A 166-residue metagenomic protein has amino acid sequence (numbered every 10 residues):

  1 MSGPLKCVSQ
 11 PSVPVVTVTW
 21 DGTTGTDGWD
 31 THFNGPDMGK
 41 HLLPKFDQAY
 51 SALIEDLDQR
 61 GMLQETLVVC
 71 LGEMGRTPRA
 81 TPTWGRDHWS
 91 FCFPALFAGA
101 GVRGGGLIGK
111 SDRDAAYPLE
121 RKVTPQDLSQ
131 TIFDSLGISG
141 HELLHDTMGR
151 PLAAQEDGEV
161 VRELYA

Functional and structural regions predicted by a protein language model:
M1-A166: Ligand-binding pockets and gating/stacking loops
